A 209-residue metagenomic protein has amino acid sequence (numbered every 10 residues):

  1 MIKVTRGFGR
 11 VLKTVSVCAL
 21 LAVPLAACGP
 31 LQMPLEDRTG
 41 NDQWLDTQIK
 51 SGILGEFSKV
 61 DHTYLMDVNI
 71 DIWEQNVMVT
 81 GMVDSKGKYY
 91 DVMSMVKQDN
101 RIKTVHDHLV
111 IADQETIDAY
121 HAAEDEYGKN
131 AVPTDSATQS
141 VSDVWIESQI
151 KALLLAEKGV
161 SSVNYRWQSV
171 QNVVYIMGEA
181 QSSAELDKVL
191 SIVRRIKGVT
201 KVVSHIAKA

Functional and structural regions predicted by a protein language model:
I2-G9, V23-A209: N-terminal targeting leaders
V15-P24: Bacterial N-terminal signal peptides
